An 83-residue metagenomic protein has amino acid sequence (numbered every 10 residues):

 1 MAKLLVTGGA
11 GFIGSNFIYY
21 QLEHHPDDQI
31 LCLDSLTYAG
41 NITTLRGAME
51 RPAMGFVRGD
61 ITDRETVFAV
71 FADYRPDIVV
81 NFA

Functional and structural regions predicted by a protein language model:
M1-A83: N-terminal Rossmann-like NAD(P)+-binding domain of SDR-like oxidoreductases, especially those catalyzing
